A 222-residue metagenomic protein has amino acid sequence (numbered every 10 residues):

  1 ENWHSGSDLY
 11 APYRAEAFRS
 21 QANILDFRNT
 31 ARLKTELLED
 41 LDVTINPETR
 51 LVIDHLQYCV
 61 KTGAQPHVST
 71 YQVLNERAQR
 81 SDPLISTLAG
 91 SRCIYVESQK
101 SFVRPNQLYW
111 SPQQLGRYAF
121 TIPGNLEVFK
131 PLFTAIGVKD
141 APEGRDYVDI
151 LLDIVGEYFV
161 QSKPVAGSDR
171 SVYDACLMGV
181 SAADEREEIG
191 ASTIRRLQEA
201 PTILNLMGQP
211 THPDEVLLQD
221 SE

Functional and structural regions predicted by a protein language model:
E1-E222: Long, intrinsically disordered, charge-dense linkers/tails
